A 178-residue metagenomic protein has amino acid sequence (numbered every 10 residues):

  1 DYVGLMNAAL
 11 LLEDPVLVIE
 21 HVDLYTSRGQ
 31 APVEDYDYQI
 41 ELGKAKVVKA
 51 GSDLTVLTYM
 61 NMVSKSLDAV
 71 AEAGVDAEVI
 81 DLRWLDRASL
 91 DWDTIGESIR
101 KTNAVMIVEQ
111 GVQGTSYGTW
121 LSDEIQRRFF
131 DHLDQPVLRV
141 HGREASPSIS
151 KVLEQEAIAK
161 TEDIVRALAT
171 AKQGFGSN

Functional and structural regions predicted by a protein language model:
D1-D14: Internal gly/pro-rich beta-alpha loop/helix module that stabilizes soluble enzyme cofactors or their anionic handles
D14-P15, D53: Short, surface-exposed beta-edge/turn micro-motifs
V22-N178: Thiamine diphosphate
